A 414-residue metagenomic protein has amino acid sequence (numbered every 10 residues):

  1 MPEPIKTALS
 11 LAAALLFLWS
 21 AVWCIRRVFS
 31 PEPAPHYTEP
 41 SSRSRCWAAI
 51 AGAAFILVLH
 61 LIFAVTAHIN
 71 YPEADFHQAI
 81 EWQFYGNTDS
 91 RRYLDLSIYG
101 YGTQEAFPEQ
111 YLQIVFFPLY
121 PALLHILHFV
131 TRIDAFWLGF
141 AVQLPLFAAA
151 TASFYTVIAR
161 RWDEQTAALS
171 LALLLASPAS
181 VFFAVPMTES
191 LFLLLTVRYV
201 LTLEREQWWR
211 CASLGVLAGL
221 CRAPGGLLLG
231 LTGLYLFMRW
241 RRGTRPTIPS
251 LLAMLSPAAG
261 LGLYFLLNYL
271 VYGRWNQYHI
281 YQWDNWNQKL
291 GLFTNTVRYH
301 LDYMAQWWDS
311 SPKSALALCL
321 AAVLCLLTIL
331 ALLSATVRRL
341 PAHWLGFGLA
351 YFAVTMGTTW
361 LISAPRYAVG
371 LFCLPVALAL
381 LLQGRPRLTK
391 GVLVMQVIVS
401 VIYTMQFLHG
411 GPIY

Functional and structural regions predicted by a protein language model:
F55-P72, Y85, L228-T328, A335 (+2 more regions): Membrane-lumen/periplasm interface segments of specific transmembrane helices in polyprenyl phosphate-linked
N87-T103, F107-R132, T355: Short hydrophobic/aromatic helix or loop-helix immediately within or flanking a transmembrane segment in polytopic
E109-P118, A122, V130-A152, P312-A322: Loop-to-helix entry region of an early transmembrane alpha helix in multi-pass inner-membrane enzymes
H125-I126, L138-R161, L327-S334: Transmembrane-helix motifs of polytopic, lipid-linked glycan transferases
D134-L138, F154-A176, L194, L340-G346: Transmembrane-helix signature of polytopic, membrane-embedded enzymes that assemble or transfer cell-envelope glycans
R161-Q165, Y199-R210, W240, L382: Membrane-interface transmembrane helices that cradle and orient dolichyl/undecaprenyl
L175, A179, T196-L201, W209-Y235 (+2 more regions): Membrane-interface alpha helices of multi-pass inner-membrane proteins
A179, A184-L191, A364: Short acidic/glycine- and proline-prone juxtamembrane loop motifs at membrane-interface regions of multi-pass membrane
